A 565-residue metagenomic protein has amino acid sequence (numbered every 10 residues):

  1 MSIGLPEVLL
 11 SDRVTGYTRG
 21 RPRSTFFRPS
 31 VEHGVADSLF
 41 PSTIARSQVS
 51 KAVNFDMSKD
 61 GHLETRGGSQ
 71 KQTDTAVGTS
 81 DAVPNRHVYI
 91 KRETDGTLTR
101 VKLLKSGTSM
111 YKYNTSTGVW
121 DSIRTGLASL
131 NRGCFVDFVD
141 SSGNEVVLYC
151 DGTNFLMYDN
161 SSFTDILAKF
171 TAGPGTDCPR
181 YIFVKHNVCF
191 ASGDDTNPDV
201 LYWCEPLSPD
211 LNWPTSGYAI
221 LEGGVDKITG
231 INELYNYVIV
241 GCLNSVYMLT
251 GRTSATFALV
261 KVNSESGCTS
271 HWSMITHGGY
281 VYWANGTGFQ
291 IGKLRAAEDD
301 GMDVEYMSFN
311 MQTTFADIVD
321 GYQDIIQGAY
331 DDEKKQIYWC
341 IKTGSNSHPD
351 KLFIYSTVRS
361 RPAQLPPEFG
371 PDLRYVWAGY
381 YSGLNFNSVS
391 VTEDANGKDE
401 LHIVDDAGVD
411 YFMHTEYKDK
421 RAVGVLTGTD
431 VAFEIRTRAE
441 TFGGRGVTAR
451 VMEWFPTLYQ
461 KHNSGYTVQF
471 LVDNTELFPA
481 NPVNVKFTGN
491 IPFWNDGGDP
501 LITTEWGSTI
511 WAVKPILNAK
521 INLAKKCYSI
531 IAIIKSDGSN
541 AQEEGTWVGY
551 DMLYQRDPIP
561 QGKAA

Functional and structural regions predicted by a protein language model:
S2-D121, L127-G143, E265-Y280, T287-A565: Beta-sheet repeat architectures centered on beta-propellers
K71-N85, R124-G133, D165-I326: Beta-propeller and closely related beta-pinwheel folds
V88, F155-M157, I166, I182 (+4 more regions): Generic beta-strand hydrophobic packing signal
S109, N154-F155, S245, G288: A conserved positional marker within WD40/Gbeta-like beta-propeller blades
T117, D151-T153, D159-S162, G193-D195 (+1 more regions): Acidic/polar residues in short coil/turn loops that connect beta-strands within repeat-based beta-sheet scaffolds
V136-K169: Hydrophobic or amphipathic alpha-helical targeting/insertion segments
